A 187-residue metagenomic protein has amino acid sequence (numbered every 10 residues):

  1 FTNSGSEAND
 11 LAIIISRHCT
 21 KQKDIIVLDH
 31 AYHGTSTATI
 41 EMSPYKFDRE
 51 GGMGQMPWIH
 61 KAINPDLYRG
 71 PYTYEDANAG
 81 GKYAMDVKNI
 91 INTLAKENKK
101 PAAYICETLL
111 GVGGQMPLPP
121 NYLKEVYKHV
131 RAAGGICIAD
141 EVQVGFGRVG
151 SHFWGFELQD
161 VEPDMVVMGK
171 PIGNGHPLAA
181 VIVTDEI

Functional and structural regions predicted by a protein language model:
F1-I187: Conserved N-terminal phosphate-binding loop of PLP-dependent enzymes in the Aspartate aminotransferase
